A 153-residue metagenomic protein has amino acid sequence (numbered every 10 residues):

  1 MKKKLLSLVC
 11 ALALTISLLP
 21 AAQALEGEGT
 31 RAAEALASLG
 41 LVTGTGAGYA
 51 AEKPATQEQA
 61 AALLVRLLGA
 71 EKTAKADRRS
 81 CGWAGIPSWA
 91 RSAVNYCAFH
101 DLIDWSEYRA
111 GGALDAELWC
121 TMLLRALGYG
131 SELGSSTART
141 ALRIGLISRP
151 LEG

Functional and structural regions predicted by a protein language model:
K2-G153: N-terminal propeptides
